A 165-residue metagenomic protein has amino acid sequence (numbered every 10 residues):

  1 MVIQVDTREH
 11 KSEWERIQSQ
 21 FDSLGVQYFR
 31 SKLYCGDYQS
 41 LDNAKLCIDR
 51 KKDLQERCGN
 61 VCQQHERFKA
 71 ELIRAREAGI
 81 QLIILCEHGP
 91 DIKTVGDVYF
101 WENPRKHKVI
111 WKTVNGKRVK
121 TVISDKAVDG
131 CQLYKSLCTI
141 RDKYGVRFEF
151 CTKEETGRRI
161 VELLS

Functional and structural regions predicted by a protein language model:
M1-N43, E56-S165: Non-catalytic C-terminal interaction segments of nucleic acid-processing enzymes
L46-K52: Conserved catalytic cores of phosphodiester-cleaving nucleases, focusing on short active-site segments
